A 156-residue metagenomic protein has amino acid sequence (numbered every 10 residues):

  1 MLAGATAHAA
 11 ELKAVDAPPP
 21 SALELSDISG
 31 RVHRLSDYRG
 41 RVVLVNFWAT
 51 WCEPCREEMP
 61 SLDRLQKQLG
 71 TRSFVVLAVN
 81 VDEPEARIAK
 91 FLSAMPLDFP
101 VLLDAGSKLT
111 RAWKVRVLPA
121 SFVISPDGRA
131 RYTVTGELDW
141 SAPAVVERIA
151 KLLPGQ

Functional and structural regions predicted by a protein language model:
G4-T6: N-terminal signal peptide c-region/cleavage motif recognized by signal peptidases
H8-L35: N-terminal "domain-start" segment that seeds a small globular fold
P20-S21, V43, L118-A120: Short loop/turn microsegments at loop-to-beta-strand junctions
S36-E53: Short active-site neighborhood of thiol/selenol oxidoreductases, capturing the structured segment around
R41-V43, S73-V75, P100: Structural signature of beta-strand start/N-cap positions in the alpha/beta core of ABC transporter nucleotide-binding
L44-N46, V76-A78, F122-V123: Hydrophobic beta-strand core positions in alpha/beta domains
R56-M95, A105-A112: Structural microenvironment flanking redox-active thiols in thiol-disulfide oxidoreductases
K90-D98, D104-K151: Thiol/disulfide oxidoreductase modules built on the thioredoxin-like
